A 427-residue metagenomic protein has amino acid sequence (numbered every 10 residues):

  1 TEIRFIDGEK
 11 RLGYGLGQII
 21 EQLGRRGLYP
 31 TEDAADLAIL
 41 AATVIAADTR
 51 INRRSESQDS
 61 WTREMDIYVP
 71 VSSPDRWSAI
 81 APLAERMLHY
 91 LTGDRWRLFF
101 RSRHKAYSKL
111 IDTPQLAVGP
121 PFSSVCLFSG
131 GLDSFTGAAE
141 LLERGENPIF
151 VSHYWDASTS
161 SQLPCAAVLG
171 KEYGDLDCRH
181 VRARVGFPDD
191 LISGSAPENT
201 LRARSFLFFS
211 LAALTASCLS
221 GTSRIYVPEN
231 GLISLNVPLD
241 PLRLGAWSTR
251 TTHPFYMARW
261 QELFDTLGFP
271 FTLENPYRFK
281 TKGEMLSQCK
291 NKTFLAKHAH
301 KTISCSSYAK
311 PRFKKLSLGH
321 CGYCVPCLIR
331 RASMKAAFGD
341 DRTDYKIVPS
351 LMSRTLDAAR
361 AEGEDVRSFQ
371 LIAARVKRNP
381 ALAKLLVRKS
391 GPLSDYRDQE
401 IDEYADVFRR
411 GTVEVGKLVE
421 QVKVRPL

Functional and structural regions predicted by a protein language model:
T1-C126, A138-P188, L427: RNA-binding accessory domains that recognize and position tRNA/RNA substrates
E21-N52, R86, Y90-L91, R204-C218 (+3 more regions): Short, hydrophobic/amphipathic alpha-helical patches that form generic packing surfaces within helical domains
R25-G27, T31, H153-K297: ATP-dependent adenylate-handling ligase core
D133: Hydrophobic/small residue at the entry helix of a nucleotide-binding pocket
F294-C321: Immediate flanking context of iron-sulfur cluster ligation sites
P311-C321, V325-A358: Iron-sulfur (Fe-S) cluster-binding segments and ferredoxin-like electron-carrier domains, especially [2Fe-2S]
R342-P380: Charged, amphipathic alpha-helical linkers/stalks
E364-L427: Short flanking/linker segments adjacent to small metal-binding domains or redox-active Cys/His motifs
